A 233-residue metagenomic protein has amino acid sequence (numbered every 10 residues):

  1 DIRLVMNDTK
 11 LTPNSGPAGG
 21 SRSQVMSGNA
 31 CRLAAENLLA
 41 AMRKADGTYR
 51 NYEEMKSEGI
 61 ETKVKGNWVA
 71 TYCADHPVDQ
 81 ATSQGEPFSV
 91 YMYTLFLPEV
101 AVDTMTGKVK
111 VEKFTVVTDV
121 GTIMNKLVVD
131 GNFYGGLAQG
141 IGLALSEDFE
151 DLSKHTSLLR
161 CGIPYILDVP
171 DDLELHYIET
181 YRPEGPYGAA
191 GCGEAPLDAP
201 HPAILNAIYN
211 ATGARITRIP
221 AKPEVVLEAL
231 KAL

Functional and structural regions predicted by a protein language model:
R3-V5, L167-A189: Generic long, charged, amphipathic alpha-helical segments
L4, F114-V116, L175, A221: Hydrophobic/anchoring residues in structured secondary elements
N7-L137, L143, D148-D168, V225-L233: Cofactor-centric catalytic regions
P186-L205: C-terminal structured "cap/appendage" subdomains that terminate the fold
